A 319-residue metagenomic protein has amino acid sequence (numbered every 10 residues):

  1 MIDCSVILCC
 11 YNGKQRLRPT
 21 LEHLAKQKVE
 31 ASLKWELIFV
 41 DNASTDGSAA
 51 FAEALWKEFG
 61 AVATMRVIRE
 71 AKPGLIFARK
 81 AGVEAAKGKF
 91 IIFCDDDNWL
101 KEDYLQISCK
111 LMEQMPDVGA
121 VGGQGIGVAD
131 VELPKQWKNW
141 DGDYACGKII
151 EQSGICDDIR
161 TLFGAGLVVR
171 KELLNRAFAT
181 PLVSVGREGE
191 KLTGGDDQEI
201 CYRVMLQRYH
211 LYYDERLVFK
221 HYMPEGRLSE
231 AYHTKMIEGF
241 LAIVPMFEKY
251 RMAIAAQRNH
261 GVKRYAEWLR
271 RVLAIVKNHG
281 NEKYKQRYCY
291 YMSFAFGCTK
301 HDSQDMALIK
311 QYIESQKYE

Functional and structural regions predicted by a protein language model:
G13-K28: Short, well-formed alpha-helical segments that are part of the catalytic scaffolds of diverse glycosyltransferases
H23, D41-F51, N98: A conserved acidic beta->alpha catalytic loop
E70-A86, I107: Glycine-rich, basic loop-to-helix element that forms the pyrophosphate-binding segment of sugar-nucleotide handling
I91: Short aromatic/hydrophobic "clamp" motif used to bind/position activated sugar donors
D103-W137: Conserved donor NDP-sugar-binding/catalytic core segment of glycosyltransferases
N139-R160: Short, flexible, basic/aromatic active-site loop/helix in glycosyltransferases
L162, S184-I200: Acidic donor-binding loop at a coil-to-helix junction in glycosyltransferase catalytic cores that engages
Y209, R216-L217, S229-R270, E282-Y312: Catalytic core of nucleotide-sugar-dependent glycosyltransferases
